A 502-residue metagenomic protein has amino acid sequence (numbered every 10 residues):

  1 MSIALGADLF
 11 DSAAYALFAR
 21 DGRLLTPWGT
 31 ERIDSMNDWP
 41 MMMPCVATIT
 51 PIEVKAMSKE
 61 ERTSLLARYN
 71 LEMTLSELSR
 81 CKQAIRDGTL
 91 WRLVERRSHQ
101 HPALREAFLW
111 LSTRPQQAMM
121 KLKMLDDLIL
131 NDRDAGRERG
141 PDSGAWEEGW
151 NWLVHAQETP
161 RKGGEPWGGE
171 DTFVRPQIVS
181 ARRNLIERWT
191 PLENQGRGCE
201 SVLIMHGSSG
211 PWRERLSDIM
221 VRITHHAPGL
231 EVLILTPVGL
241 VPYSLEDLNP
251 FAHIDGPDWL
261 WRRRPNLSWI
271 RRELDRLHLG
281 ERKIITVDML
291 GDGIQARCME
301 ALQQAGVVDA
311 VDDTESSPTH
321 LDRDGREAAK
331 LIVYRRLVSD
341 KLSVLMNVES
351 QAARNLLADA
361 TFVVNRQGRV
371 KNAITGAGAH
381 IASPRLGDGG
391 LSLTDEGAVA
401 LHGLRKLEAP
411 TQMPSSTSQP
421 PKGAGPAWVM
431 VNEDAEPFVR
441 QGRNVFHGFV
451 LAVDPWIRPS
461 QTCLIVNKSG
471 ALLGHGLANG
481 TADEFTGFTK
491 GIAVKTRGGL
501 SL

Functional and structural regions predicted by a protein language model:
M1-P44: Glycine-rich phosphate/ribose-binding loops and adjacent secondary-structure elements that form binding surfaces
A16, L240-P242, H380: Short, catalytically relevant binding-site loops at active-site mouths
L24-N37, K123-P141, G389-G390, D395-K406: Hydrophobic transmembrane alpha-helix bundles
M41-M43, R92, A471: Short histidine
M42-V46, G425-P426: Short acidic/polar alpha-helix capping motifs at helix-coil junctions
A47-G306, S316, P459, V466-N467: C-terminal extensions of enzymes
A156-S180, R188-H226, I254-G256, R276-L279 (+1 more regions): Polybasic, low-complexity RNA-engagement segments
